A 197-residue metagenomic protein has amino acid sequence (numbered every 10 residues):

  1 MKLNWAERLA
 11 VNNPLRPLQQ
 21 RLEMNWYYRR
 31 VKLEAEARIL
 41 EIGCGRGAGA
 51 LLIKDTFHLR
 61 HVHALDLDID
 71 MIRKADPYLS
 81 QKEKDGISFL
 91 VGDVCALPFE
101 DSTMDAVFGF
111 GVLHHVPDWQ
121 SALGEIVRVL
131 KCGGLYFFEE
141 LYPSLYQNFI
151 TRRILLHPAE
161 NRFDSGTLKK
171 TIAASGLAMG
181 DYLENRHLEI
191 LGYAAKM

Functional and structural regions predicted by a protein language model:
L3-R21: Class I SAM-dependent methyltransferase Rossmann-like catalytic core, especially the SAM/SAH-binding loop
V11, R16-P17, F137-G192: C-terminal alpha-helical "lid/dimerization" subdomain adjacent to the S-adenosyl-L-methionine
L18-A35: Conserved alpha-helix/loop element of class I SAM-dependent methyltransferases that forms part of the SAM/SAH-binding
A37-G45: Conserved class I S-adenosyl-L-methionine
R46-A96: Class I SAM-dependent methyltransferase SAM/SAH-binding core
F108: A conserved beta-strand element that flanks and buttresses the S-adenosyl-L-methionine
G111-V112: Short catalytic micro-motifs in class I SAM-dependent methyltransferases
Q120-C132: A short glycine-rich, Lys/Arg-flanked "PGG" loop and its adjoining helix->strand segment in the class I
